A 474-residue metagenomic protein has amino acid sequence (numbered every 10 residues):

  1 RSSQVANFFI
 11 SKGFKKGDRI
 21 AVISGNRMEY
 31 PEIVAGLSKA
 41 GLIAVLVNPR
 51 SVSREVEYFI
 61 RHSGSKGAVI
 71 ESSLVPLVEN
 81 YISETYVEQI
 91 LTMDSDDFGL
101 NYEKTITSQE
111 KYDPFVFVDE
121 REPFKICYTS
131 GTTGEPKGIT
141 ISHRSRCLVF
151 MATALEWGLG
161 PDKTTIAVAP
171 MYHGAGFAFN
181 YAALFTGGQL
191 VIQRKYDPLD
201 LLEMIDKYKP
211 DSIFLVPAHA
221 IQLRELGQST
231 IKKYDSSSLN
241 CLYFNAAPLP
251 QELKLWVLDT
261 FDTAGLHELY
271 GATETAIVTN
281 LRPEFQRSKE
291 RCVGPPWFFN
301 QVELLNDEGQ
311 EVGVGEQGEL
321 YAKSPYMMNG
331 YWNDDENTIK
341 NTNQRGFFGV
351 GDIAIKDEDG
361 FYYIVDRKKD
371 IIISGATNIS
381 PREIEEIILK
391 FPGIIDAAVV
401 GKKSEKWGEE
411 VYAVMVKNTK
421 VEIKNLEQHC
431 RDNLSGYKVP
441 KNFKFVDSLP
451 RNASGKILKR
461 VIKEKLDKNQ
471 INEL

Functional and structural regions predicted by a protein language model:
R1-Q4, E120, K125, I139-G160 (+2 more regions): Conserved structural elements of the adenylate-forming
V5-S51: Conserved AMP-binding/adenylate-forming
N26, Q109-Y128, E135, G158-T164: Conserved pre-ATP/AMP-binding loop-to-beta segment of ANL
Y30, S51-E57, A68-I70, I205 (+7 more regions): AMP-binding/adenylate-forming catalytic core of the ANL superfamily
G41, C147-T164, Y172-S212, L226: Conserved AMP-binding/adenylation subdomain of ANL enzymes
V75-E120, L226-S229: ANL superfamily adenylate-forming
F185, D211-L215, R224-K289, Q301: Gly/Ser/Thr-rich phosphate-binding loop
P295-F299, Q310-N341, T377-I379: Conserved ATP/PPi-binding loop(s) of AMP-dependent carboxylate-activating enzymes
